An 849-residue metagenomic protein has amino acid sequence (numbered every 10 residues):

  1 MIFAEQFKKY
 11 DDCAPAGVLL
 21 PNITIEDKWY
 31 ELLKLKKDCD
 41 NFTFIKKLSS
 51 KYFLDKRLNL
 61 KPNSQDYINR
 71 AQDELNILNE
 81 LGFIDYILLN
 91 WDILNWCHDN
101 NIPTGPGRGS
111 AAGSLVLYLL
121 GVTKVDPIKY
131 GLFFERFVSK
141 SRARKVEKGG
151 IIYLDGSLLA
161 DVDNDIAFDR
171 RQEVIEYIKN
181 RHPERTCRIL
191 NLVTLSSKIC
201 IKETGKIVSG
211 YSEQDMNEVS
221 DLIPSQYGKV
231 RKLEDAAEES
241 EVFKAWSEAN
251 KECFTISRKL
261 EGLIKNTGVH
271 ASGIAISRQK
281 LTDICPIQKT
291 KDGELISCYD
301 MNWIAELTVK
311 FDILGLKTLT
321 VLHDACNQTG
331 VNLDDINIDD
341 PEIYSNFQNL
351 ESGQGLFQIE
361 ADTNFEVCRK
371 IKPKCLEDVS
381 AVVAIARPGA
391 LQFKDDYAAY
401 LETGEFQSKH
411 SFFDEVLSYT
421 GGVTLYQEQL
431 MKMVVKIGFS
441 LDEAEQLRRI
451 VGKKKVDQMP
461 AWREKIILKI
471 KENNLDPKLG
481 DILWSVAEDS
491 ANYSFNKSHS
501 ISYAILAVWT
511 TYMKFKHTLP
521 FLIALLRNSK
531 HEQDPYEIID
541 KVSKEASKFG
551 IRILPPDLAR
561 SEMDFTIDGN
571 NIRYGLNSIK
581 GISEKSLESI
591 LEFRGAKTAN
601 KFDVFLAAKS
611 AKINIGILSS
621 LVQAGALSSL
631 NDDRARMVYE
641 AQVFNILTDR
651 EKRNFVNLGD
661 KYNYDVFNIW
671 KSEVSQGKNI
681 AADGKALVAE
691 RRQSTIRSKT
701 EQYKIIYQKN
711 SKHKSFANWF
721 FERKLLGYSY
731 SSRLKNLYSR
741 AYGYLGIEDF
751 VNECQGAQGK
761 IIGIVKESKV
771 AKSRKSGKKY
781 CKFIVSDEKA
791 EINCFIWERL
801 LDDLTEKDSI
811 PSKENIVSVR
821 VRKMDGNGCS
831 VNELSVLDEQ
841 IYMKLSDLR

Functional and structural regions predicted by a protein language model:
M1-S675, N679-A682, N752, A771-K775: Alpha-helical scaffold/interaction cores of sigma-54-like transcription cofactors and many family A DNA polymerases
A16, C285, I761, I792-C794: Short beta-strand segments
Y703, Y707-S711, A717-A771, Q840-L848: OB-fold nucleic-acid-binding modules
G759-I761, C781, V817: Hydrophobic core residues within well-ordered beta-strands of beta-rich domains
A771-L800: OB-fold (S1/OB) nucleic-acid-binding surfaces
L800-R820: Short nucleic-acid-contacting surface segments enriched for D/E, G, S/T with interspersed K/R
R822-R849: OB-fold/S1-family single-stranded nucleic acid-binding modules
